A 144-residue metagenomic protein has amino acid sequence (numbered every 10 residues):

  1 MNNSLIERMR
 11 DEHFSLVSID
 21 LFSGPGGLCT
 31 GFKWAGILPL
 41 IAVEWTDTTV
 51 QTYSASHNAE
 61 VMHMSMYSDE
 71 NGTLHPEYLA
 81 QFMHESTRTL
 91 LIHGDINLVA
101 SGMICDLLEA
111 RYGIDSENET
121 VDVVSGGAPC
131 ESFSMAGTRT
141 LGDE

Functional and structural regions predicted by a protein language model:
M1-E144: Conserved active-site and SAM-binding loop architecture of S-adenosyl-L-methionine-dependent nucleic-acid
